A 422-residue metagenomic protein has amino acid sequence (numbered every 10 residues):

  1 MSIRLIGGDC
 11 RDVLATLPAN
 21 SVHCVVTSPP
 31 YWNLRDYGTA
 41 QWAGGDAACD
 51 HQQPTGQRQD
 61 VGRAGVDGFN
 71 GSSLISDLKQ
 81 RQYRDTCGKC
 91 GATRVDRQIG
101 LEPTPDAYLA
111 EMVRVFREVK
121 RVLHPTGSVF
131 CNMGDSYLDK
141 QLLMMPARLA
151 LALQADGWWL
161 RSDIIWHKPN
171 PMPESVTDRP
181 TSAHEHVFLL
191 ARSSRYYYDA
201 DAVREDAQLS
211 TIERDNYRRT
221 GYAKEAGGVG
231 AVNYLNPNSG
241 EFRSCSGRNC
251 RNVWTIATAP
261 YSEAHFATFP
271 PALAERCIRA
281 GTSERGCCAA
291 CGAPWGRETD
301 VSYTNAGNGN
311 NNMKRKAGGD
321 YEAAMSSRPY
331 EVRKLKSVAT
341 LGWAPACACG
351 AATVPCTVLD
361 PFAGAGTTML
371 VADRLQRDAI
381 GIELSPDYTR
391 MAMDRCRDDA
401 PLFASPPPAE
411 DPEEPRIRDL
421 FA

Functional and structural regions predicted by a protein language model:
M1-A422: S-adenosyl-L-methionine-dependent nucleic acid methyltransferase catalytic domains
